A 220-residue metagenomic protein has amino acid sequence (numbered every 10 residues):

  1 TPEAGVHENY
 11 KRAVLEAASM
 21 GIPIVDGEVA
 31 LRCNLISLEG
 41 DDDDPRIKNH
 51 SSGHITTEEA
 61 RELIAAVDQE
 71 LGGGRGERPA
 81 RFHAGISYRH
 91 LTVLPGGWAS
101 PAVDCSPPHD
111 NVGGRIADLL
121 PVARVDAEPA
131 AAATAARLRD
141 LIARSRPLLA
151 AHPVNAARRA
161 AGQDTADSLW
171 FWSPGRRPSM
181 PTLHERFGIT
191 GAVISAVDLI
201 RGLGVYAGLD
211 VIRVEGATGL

Functional and structural regions predicted by a protein language model:
T1-G73: Active-site nucleophile/metal-coordination loop of metallo-enzymes that catalyze phosphate/sulfate and related
E3-N9, R89-L94, S179-M180: Short, solvent-exposed polar/charged micro-motifs at secondary-structure junctions
V14-S19, R115, P121-R124, S179-T182 (+1 more regions): Short, solvent-exposed coil/turn linker segments
G27-A30, A84-I86, Q163, V197: A short, structural micro-pattern
R32-N34, R89, I200: Short glycine-rich loop/turn motifs
L38-D42, P95-G97, P174: Generic structural motif
K48-D167, F171: Internal, non-catalytic "lid/hinge" segments that mediate substrate recognition, gating, inter-domain movement
G96, D126-R137, A143, V154-L220: Terminal, contiguous helix-loop blocks that mediate binding/assembly
